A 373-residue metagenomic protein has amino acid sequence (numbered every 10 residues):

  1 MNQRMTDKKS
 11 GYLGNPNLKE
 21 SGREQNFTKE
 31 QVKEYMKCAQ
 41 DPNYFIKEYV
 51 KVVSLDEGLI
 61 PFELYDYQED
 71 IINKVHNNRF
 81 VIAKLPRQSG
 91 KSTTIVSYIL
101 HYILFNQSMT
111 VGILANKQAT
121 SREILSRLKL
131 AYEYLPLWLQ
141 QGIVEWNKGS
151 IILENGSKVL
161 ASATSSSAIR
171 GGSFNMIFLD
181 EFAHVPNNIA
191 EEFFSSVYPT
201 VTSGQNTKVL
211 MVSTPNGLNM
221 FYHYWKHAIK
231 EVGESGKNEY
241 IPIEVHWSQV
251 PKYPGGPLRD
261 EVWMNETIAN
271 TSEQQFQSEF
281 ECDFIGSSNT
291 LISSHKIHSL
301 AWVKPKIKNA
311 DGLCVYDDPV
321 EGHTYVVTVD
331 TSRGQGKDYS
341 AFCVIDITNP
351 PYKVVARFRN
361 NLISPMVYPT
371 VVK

Functional and structural regions predicted by a protein language model:
M1-F80: Pre-P-loop entry segment of helicase/translocase ATPase cores
N78-I99: Walker A/P-loop
M109-L130: Conserved Walker A/P-loop ATP-binding site and its immediately adjacent core in helicase/helicase-like ATPase domains
I124-N175: Inter-Walker segment of RecA-like/P-loop motor cores
L130, Q140, H184-E266: ASCE P-loop NTPase helicase motor core
L153, K308-D311, D318-E321, G336 (+1 more regions): Nucleic-acid-processing active sites and adjacent nucleic-acid-binding tracks, predominantly divalent metal-dependent
E181-V185, S332: Conserved Walker B
E192, V250-T331: ATPase catalytic-site recognition across NTP-hydrolyzing enzymes
